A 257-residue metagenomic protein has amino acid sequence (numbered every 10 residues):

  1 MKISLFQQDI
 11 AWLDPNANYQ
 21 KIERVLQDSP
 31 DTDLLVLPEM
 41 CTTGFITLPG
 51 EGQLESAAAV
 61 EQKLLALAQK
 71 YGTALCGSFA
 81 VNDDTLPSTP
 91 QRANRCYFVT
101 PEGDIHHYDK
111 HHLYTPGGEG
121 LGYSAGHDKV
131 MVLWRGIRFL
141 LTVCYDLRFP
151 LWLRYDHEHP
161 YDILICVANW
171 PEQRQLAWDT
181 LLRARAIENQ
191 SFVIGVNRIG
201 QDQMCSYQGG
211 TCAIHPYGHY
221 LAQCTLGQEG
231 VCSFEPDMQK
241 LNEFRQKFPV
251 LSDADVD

Functional and structural regions predicted by a protein language model:
M1-I10, D14, H107-D109, I137-D146 (+1 more regions): Active-site-proximal beta-strand elements of phosphoester/diester hydrolases
F6, Y108, V132, V196 (+2 more regions): Hydrophobic residues at beta-strand termini and immediately following loops that shape nucleotide-binding pockets
P15, R24-P101, H106, P171-R185: Cys-nucleophile CN-hydrolase/nitrilase-fold catalytic domain and related Cys-dependent amidase chemistry that acts on
N16-L26, R148-R154: Short, acidic/polar
A57-C76, R148-E229: CN hydrolase (nitrilase-like) catalytic-core segments centered on the catalytic cysteine and neighboring Lys/Glu
G77-F79, N94-F98, V130, G195 (+2 more regions): Short beta-strand scaffold segments in enzyme catalytic cores
P87-H159, Q173-T180, E243-V250: Active-site catalytic loop in hydrolytic enzyme cores
H219-R245: Binuclear metal-dependent phosphoesterase catalytic core
